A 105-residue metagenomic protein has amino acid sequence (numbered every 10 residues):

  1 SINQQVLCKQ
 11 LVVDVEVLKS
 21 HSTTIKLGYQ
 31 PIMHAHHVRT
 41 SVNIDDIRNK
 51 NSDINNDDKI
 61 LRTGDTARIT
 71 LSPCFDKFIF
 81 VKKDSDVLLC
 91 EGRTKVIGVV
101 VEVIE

Functional and structural regions predicted by a protein language model:
S1-E105: C-terminal effector/interaction modules appended to NTPase cores
